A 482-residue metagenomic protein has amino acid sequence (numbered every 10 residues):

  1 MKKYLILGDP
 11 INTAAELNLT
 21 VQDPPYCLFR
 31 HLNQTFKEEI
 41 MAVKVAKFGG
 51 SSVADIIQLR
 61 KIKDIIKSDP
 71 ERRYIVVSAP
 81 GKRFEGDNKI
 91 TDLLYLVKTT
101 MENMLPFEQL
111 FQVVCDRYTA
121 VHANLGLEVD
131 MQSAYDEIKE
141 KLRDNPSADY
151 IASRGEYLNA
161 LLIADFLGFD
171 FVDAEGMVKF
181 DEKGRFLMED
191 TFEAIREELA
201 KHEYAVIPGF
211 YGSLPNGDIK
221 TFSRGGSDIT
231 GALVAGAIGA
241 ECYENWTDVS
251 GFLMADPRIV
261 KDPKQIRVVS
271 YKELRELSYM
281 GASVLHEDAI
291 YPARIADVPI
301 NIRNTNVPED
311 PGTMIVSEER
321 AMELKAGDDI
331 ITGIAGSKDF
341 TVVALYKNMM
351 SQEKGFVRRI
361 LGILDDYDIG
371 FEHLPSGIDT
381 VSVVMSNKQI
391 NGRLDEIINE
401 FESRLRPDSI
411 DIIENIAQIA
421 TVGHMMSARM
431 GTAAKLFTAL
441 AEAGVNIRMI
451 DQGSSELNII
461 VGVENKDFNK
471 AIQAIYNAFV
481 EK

Functional and structural regions predicted by a protein language model:
Y4, D23, C27, H31-L285 (+2 more regions): Nucleotide/pyrophosphate-binding catalytic subdomain
D9, A14-E16, V21-D23: Acidic, Ala/Val/Gly-enriched low-complexity intrinsically disordered segments
V43-K44, R72-I75, D149, F169-D170 (+15 more regions): Structural motif
C242-E244, Q265, P299-I302, V307 (+1 more regions): Internal nucleotide-binding/catalytic subdomain
P311-K482: A conserved regulatory-domain signal marking ACT and ACT-like small-molecule sensing domains and adjacent regulatory
